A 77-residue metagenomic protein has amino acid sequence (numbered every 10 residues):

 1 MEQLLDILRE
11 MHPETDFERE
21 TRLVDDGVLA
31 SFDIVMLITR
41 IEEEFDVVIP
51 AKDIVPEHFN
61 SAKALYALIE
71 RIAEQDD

Functional and structural regions predicted by a protein language model:
M1-D16, A67-D77: Thiotemplate assembly-line natural product biosynthesis machinery
E20-F32, D53-S61: Glycine-rich loop motifs involved in handling phospho/adenylate chemistry
V35: Conserved catalytic core of two-component sensor histidine kinases
I49: Major-groove DNA-recognition helix of helix-turn-helix-type DNA-binding domains
K52-D76: C-terminal structural segments of small proteins and small subunits
